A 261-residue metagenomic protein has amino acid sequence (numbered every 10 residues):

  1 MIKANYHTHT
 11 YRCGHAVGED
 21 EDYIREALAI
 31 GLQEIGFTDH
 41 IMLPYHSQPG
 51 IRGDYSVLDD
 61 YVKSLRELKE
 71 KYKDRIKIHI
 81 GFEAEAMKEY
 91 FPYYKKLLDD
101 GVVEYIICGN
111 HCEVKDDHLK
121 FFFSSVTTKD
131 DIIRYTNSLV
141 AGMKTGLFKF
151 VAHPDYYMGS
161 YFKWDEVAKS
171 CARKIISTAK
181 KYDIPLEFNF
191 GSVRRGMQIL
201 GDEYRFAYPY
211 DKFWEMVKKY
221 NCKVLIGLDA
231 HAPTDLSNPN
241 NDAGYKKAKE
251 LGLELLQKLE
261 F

Functional and structural regions predicted by a protein language model:
M1-K88, P92-Y93, L98-D100, Y161-S170 (+5 more regions): An N-terminally biased module of ancient metal coordination in phosphate/nucleic-acid-related enzymes
I2-N5, E34-G36, R75-G81, E104-I107 (+4 more regions): Structural preference for beta-strand elements that scaffold enzyme active sites
G14, C108-Y220: Domain-core and long-helix interface of multi-subunit machines
H40, P154, C222-S237: Short acidic/histidine-rich active-site segments
E83, Y156, G191, E260-F261: Residues that form or immediately flank small-molecule/cofactor binding pockets and catalytic motifs
E83-S125: Hydrophobic alpha-helical segments and helix pairs
D99-Y105, T145, R205-L225, N241-L259: Structural recognition of alpha->loop->beta junctions
P185-R194, Q198, V224-A232, A243-K246 (+1 more regions): Active-site core of metal-dependent hydrolases
